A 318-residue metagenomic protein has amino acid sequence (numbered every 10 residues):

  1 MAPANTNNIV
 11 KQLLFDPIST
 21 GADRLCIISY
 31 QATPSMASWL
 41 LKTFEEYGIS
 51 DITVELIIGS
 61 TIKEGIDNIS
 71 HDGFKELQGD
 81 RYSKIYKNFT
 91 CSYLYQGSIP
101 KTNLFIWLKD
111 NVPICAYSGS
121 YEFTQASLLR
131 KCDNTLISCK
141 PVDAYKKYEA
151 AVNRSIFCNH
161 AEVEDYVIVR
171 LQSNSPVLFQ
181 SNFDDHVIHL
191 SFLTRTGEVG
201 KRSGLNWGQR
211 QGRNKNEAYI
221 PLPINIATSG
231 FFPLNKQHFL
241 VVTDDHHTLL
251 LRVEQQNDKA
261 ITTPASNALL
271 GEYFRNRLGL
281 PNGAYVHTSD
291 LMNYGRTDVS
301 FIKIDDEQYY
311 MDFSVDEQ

Functional and structural regions predicted by a protein language model:
M1-Q318: PLD/PLD-like phosphodiesterase catalytic module centered on the HKD motif
